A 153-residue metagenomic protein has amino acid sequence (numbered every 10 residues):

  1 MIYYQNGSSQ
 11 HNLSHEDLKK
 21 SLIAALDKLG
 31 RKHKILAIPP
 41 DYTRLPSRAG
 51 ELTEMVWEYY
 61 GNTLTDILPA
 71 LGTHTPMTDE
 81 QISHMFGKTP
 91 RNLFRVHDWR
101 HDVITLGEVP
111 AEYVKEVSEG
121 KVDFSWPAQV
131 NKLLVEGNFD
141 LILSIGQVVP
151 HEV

Functional and structural regions predicted by a protein language model:
M1-D17: N-terminal amphipathic/basic leader segments beginning at the initiator methionine
L13, D17-K20, S47, E51 (+1 more regions): Conserved active-site and cofactor/substrate-binding residues in soluble primary-metabolism enzymes
E16-S21, F124-A128: A Trp-anchored, charged/polar loop motif used as the substrate-binding/catalytic surface of acyl/ester-handling
K20-L36, G61, G137-N138: Glycine-rich phosphate/diphosphate-binding loops that line cofactor/substrate pockets in enzymes
K34-L45, L68-G72, I142-S144: Short glycine-rich or small-residue beta-strand-to-loop segments that form or flank ligand, phosphate, metal/Fe-S
L45-T63: Histidine-anchored nucleotide/phosphate-binding helix
G61-T75: Primarily the HKD phosphodiesterase
M77-V153: An acidic, phosphate/nucleotide-engaging active-site surface
